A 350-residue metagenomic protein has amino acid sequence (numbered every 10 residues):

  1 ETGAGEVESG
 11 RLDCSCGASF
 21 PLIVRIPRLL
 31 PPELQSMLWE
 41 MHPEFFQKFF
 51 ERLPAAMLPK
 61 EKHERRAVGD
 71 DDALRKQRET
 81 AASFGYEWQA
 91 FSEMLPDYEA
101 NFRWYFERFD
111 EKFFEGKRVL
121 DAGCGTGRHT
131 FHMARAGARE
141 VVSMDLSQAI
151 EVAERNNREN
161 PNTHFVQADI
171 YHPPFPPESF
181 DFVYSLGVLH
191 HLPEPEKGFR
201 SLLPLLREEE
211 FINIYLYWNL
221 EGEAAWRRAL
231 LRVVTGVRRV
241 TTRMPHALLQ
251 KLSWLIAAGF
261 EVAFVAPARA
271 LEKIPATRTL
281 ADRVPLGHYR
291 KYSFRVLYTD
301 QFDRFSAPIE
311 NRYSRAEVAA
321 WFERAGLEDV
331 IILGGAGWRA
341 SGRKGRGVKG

Functional and structural regions predicted by a protein language model:
T2-P174, F182, I309-N311, E317 (+2 more regions): Conserved N-terminal segment of class I S-adenosyl-L-methionine
R158, P193, R207: Short conserved AdoMet
D181-E194: A short SAM/SAH-binding and catalytic strip from SAM-dependent methyltransferases
E196-E208: A short glycine-rich, Lys/Arg-flanked "PGG" loop and its adjoining helix->strand segment in the class I
F211-R243: Conserved class I S-adenosyl-L-methionine
V234-S314: C-terminal alpha-helical "lid/dimerization" subdomain adjacent to the S-adenosyl-L-methionine
H288-G350: C-terminal lobe and adjacent flexible extensions of AdoMet/dcAdoMet transferase-like proteins
